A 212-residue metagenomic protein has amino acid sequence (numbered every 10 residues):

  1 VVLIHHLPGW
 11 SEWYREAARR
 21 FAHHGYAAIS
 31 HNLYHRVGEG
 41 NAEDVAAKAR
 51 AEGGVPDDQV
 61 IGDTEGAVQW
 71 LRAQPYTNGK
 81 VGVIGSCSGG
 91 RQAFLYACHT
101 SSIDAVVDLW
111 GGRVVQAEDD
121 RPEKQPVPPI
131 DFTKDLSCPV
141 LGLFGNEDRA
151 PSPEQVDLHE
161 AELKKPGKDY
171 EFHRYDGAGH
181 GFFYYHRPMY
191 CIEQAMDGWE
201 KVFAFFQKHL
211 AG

Functional and structural regions predicted by a protein language model:
V1-G212: N-terminal cap/leader regions of alpha/beta-hydrolase-fold enzymes, predominantly small-molecule hydrolases
